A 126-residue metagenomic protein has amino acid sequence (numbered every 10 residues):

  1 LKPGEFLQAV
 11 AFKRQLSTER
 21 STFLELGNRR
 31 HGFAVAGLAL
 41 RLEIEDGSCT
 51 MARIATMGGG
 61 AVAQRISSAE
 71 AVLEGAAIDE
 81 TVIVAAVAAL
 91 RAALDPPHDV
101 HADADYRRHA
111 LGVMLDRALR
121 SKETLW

Functional and structural regions predicted by a protein language model:
L1-W126: C-terminal structural segment of proteins
